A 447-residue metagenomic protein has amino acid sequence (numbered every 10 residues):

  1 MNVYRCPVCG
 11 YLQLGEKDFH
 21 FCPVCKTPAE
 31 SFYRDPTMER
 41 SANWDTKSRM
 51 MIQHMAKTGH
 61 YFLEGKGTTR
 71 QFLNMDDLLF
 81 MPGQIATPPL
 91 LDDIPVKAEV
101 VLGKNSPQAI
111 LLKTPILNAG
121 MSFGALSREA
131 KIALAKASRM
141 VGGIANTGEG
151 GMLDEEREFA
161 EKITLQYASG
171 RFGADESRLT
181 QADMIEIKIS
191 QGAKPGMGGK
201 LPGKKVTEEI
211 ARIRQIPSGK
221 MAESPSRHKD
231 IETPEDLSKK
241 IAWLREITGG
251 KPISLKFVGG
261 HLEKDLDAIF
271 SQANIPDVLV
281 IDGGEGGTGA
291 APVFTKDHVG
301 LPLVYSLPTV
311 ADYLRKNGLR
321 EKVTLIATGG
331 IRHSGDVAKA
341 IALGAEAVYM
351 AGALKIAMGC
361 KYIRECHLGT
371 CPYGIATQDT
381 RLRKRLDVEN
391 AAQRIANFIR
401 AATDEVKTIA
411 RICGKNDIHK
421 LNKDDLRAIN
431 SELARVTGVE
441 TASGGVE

Functional and structural regions predicted by a protein language model:
N2, D18, H367: Short metal-coordination and nucleic-acid-contact micro-motifs, chiefly zinc-binding Cys/His arrays
R5, F21, T370: The −1 position to Zn-ligating cysteines in a subset of zinc-ribbon hairpins
G10, R34-T87, H298, T309-K322 (+2 more regions): Alpha/beta catalytic cores of nucleotide-metabolism and tRNA/nucleoside-modifying enzymes
L14-F21: Short linker/helix segments within small regulatory modules
C25-R34: Short Cys/His-rich micro-motifs in 6-15 aa windows
Y33-I116, G120-R139, G143-I144, G151-M152 (+5 more regions): Conserved, well-structured core domains of diverse proteins
L112-L117, P195, I213-S226, E246-G249 (+1 more regions): Gly-rich Lys/Arg/Thr-decorated short loops/hinges at beta-loop-alpha junctions or inter-strand turns that position
H228-R383: Glycine-rich phosphate/ribose-binding loops and adjacent secondary-structure elements that form binding surfaces
